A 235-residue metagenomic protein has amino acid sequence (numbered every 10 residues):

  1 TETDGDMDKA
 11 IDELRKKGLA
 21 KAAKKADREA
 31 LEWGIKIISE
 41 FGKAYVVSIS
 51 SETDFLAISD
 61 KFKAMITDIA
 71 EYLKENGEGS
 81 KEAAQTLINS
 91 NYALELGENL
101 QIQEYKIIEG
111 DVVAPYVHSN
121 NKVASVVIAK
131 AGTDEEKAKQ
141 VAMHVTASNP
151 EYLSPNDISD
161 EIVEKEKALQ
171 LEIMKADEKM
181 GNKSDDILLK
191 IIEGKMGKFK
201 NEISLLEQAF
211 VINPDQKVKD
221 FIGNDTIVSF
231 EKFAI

Functional and structural regions predicted by a protein language model:
T1-I235: N-terminal assembly/interaction segments in proteins that build large macromolecular machines
